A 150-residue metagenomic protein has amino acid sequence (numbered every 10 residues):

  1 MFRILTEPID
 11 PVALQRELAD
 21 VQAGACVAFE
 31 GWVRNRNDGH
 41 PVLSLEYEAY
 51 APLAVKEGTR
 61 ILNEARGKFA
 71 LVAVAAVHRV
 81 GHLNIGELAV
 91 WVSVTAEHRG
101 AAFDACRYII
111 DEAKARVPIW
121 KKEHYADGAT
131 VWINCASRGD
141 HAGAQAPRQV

Functional and structural regions predicted by a protein language model:
M1-L88, T95-R107, D111-V150: N-terminal, polar/charged subdomain of small-to-medium soluble alpha/beta proteins
